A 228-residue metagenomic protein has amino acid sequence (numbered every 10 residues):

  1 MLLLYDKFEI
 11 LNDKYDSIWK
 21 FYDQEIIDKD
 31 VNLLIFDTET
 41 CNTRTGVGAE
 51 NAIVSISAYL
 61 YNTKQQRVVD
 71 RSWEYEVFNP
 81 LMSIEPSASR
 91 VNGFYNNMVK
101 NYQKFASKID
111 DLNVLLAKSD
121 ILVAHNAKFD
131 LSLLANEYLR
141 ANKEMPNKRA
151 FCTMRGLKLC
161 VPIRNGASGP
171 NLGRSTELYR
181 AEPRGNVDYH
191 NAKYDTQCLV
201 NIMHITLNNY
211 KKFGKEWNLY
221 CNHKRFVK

Functional and structural regions predicted by a protein language model:
L2-L4, F8-N147, G166-R180, R184 (+1 more regions): Conserved non-catalytic scaffold segment of RNase H-like nuclease domains
E137-A141, L159, I163, L178 (+1 more regions): Active-site catalytic microenvironments for nucleophilic, acid-base chemistry
M145-R149, K212-F213: Short, structured loop/turn "capping" segments at alpha-beta junctions
K148-T153, L219: Beta-strand segments within the central parallel beta-sheet cores of soluble alpha/beta enzyme folds
F151-S168: Short alpha-helix plus adjacent loop in nuclease-associated cores
N191-I202: Acidic, divalent-metal-coordinating active-site segment for phosphoryl/phosphodiester hydrolysis, typified by short
H204-K228: Mixed-charge, glycine-rich, non-catalytic linkers/tails in nucleic-acid processing enzymes
